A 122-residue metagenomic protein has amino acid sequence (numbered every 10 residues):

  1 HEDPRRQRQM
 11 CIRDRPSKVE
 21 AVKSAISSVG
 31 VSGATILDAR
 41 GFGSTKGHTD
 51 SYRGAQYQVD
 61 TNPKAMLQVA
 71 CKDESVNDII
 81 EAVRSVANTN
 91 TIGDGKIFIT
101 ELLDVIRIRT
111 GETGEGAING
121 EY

Functional and structural regions predicted by a protein language model:
H1-R8: Single conserved hydrophobic/aromatic residue that forms the stacking wall/gate of nucleotide- or nucleobase-binding
Q9-I12, G33-T35, A65-Q68, G95-F98: Structural motif
Q9-T49: N-terminal first-folded block
L37-R40, Y52, Y57-N62: Compact, glycine-rich, soluble single-domain proteins
A39-G47, K96-T110: Short proline/glycine- and acidic-rich turn/helix-capping motifs at secondary-structure junctions
H48-R53, I106-Y122: Short, low-order "capping/linker" segments at domain edges
Y57-I92: Mid-chain, well-packed structural core segment of small domains
